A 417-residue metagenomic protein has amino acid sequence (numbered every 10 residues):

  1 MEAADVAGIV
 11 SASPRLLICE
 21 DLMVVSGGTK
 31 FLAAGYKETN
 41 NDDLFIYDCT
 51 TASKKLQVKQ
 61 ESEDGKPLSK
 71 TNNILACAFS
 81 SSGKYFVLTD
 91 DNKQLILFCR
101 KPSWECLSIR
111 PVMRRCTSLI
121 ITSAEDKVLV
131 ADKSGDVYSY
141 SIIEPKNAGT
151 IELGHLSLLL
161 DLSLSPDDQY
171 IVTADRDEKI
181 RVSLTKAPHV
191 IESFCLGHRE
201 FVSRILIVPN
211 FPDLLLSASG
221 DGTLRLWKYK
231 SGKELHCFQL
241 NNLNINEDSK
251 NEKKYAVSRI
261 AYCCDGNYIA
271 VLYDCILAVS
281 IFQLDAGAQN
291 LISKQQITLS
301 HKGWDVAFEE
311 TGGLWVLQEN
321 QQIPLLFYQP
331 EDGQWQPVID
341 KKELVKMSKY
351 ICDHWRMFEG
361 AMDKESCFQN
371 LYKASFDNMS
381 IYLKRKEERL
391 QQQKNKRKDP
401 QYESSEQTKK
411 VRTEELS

Functional and structural regions predicted by a protein language model:
M1-L75, H354, K364-L416: Intrinsically disordered, low-complexity acidic/Ser/Thr/Pro-rich linker and tail segments in large eukaryotic scaffolds
A4-A7, P14, L68-F79, R114-I121 (+4 more regions): Canonical WD40 repeat/beta-propeller blade segments in eukaryotic WD-repeat proteins
I18-C19, S81-S82, S123-A124, P166-D167 (+3 more regions): Residue-level detector of Asp-centered blade-edge/turn motifs that repeat once per structural unit in beta-propeller
M23, F86, V128, I171 (+3 more regions): Hydrophobic beta-strand positions that form the internal "hydrophobic ladder" of WD40/Gbeta-like beta-propeller blades
A34-D42, A52-S53, K59-E61, N92-M113 (+6 more regions): Per-blade loop-tip surfaces of WD-repeat and WD-like beta-propellers in eukaryotic adaptors/scaffolds
N73-A76, S81-F98, W104, K409-V411: Alpha-solenoid helical-repeat scaffolds
T89-N92, A131-S134, T173-D177, A218-D221 (+2 more regions): Conserved strand-to-loop turn within each blade of WD40 beta-propeller repeats
L235-S417: Terminal intrinsically disordered, low-complexity extensions flanking WD-repeat/beta-propeller proteins
